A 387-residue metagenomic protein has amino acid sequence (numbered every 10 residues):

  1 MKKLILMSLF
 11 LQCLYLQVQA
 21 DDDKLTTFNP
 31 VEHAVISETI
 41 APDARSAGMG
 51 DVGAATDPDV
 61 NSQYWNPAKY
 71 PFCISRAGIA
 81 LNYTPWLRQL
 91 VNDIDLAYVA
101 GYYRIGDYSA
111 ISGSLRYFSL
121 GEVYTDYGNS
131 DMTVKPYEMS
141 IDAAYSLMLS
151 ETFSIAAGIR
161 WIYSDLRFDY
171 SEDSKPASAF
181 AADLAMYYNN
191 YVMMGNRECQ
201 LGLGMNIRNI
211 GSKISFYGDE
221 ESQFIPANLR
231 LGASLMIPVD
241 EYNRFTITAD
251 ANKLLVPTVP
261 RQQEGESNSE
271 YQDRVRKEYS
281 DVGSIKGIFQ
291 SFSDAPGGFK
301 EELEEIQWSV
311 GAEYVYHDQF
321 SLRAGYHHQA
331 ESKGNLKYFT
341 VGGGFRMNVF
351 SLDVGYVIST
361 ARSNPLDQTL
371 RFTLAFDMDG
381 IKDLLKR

Functional and structural regions predicted by a protein language model:
M1-L4, E151: Positively charged n-region of N-terminal signal peptides that target proteins for export
L4-L14: Sec-dependent N-terminal signal peptides
L16-A20: Boundary at the C-terminal end of the N-terminal hydrophobic targeting segment
D21-R387: Subset of outer-membrane beta-barrel
